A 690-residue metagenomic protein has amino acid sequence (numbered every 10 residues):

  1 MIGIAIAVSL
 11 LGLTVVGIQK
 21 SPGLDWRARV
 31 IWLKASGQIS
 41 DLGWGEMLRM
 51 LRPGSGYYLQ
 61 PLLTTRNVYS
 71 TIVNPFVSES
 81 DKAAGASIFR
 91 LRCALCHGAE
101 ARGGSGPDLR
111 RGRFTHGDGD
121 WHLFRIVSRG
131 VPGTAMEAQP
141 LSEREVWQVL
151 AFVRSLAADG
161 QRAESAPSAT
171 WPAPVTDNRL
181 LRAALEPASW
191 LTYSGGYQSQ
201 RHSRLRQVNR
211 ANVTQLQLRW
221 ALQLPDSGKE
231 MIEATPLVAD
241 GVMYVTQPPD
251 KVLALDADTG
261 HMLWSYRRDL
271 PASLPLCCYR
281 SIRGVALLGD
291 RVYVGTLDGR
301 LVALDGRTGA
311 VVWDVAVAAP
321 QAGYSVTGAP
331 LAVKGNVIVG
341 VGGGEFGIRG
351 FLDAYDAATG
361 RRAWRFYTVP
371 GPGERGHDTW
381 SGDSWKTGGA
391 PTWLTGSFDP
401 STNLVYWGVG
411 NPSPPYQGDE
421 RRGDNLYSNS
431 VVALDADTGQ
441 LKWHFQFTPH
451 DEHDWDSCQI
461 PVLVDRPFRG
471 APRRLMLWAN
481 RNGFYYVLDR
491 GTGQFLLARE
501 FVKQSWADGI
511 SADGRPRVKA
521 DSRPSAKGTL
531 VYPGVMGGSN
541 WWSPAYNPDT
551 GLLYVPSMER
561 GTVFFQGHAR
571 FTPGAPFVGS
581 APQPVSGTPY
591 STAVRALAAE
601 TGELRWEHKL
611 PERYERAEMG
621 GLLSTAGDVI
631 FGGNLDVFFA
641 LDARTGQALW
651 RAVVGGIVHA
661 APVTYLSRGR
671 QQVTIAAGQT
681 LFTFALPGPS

Functional and structural regions predicted by a protein language model:
W26-L59, L63, L95, E100 (+5 more regions): Extracytoplasmic electron-transfer domains, predominantly the class I c-type cytochrome c fold
S55-T64, T170-L218, T368-R375, R515-A520 (+2 more regions): Blade/loop signatures of beta-propeller domains
Y58-I88, A163-R179: Electrostatic cytochrome c docking/interface patches
W190-S194, K229-K251, L276-R300, S325-I348 (+7 more regions): Repeat-blade elements of multi-bladed beta-propeller folds
L222-T235, S265-A286, V311-A329, F346 (+10 more regions): Extracytoplasmic beta-rich repeat domains
L304, G350-R362, D424-G439, G491-G493 (+1 more regions): Beta-propeller blade signature
D465, S557-E559, S586-Q647: Loop/turn-rich, solvent-exposed surfaces of beta-rich toroidal or solenoidal domains
